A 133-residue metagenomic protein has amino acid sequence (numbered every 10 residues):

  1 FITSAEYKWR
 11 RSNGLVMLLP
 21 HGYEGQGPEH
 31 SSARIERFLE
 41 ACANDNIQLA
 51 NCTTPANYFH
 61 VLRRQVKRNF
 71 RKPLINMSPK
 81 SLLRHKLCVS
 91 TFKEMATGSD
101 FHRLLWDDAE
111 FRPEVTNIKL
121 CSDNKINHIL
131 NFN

Functional and structural regions predicted by a protein language model:
F1-Y7: Histidine-anchored nucleotide/phosphate-binding helix
R11, E24-L130: Active-site phosphate/pyrophosphate-binding segments
V16-L19: Short internal beta-strands
N133: Gly/His-enriched, cation/cofactor- and phosphate-binding structural elements
